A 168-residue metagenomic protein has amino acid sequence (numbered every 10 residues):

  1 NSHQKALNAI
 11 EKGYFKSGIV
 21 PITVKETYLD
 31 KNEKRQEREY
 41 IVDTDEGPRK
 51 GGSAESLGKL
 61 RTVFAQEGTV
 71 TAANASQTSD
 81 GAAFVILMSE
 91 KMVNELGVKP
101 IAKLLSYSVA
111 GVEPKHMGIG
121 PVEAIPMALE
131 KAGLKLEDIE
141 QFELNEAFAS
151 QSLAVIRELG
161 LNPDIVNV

Functional and structural regions predicted by a protein language model:
N1, I19-V24, V98-V109, E137-E146 (+1 more regions): Beta-strand segments within the central parallel beta-sheet cores of soluble alpha/beta enzyme folds
N1, T69-A83, L105-K131, E140 (+1 more regions): Active-site pocket-shaping loop/turn-to-helix segments
N1-E95, E158-I165: N-terminal extracellular/periplasmic Venus flytrap/periplasmic-binding protein-like
K5, A9, K91-M92, G120 (+3 more regions): Stable alpha-helical structural segments in soluble proteins, enriched in small hydrophobic residues
D30-E33, P114-P121, E146-D164: Short glycine/threonine-rich loop-to-helix capping motif typified by GTGT followed within a few residues by an Asp-Pro
V93-G97, P126-Q141, I156-N162: Phosphate/pyrophosphate-binding loops at sites that engage ATP/ADP/AMP, CoA/4′-phosphopantetheine, polyphosphate
V93-K103, I119-P121: A glycine-rich, aromatic-flanked flexible loop/lid motif
